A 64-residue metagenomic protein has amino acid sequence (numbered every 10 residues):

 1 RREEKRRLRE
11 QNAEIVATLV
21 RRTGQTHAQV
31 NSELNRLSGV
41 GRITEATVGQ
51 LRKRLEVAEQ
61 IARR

Functional and structural regions predicted by a protein language model:
R1-R64: A general nucleic-acid interaction/assembly signal
